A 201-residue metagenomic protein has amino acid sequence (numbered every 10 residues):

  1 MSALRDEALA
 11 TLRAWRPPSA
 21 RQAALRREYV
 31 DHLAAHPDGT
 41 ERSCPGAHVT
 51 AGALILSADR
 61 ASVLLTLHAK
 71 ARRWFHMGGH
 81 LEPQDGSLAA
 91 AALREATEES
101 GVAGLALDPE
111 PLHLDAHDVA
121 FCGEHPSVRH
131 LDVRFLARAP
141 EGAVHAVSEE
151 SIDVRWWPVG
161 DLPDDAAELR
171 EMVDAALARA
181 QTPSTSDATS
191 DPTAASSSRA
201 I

Functional and structural regions predicted by a protein language model:
M1-E28, S100: Predominantly extracellular/luminal regions of secreted and cell-surface proteins, especially disulfide-bonded
R16-G52: Acidic, metal-coordinating catalytic segment for phosphate/diphosphate chemistry, firing primarily on the Nudix
A51, A61, L131-V133, I152: Change "...and in nucleic-acid phosphodiester-cleaving endonucleases..." to "...and in nucleic-acid processing enzymes
A61-V102, G160: Conserved Nudix-box catalytic region and its N-terminal flanking loop in Nudix hydrolases and closely related
G101-A143: Active-site segment of metal-dependent pyrophosphate-handling enzymes, primarily the Nudix hydrolase catalytic core
R134, H145-A176: NUDIX/MutT-family hydrolases
T182-I201: Intrinsically disordered, low-complexity terminal tails and inter-domain linkers enriched for S/T/G/P/D/E
